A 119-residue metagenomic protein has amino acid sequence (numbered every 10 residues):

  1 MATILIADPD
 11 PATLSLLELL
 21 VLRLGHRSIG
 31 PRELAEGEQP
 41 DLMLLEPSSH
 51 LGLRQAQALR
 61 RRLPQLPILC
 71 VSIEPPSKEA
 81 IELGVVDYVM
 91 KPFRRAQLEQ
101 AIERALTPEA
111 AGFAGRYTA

Functional and structural regions predicted by a protein language model:
A7-D8, P31, M43: Conserved sequence signature across two-component system core domains
P9, C70-P75, P92: Conserved active-site segment of CheY-like receiver
D10-G30: Two-component/phosphorelay signaling modules centered on CheY-like receiver
E36-Q65, I73-P75: Conserved phosphotransfer microenvironments
M43, Y88-V89: Two-component signal transduction core modules
R54, S72-Y88: Alpha4 helix (beta4-alpha4-beta5 surface) of REC/receiver domains from two-component response regulators
F93-E103: C-terminal output helix
E109-A119: CheY-like receiver
